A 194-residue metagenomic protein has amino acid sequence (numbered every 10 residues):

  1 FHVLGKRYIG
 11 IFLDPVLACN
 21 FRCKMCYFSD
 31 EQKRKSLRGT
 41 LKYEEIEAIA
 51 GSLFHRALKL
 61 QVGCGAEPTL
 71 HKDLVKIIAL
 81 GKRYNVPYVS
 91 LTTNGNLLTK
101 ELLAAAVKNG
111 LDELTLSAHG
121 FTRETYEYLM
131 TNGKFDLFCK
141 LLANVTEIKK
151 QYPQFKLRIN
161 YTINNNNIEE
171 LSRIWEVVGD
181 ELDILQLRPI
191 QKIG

Functional and structural regions predicted by a protein language model:
F1-E113, E124, Y128, N132 (+1 more regions): Conserved alpha-helical substructure of the radical SAM core
D14, S29-Y43, G51, A104-G194: Radical SAM enzyme [4Fe-4S]-AdoMet core and its adjacent flexible, acidic and glycine-rich loops/tails across
